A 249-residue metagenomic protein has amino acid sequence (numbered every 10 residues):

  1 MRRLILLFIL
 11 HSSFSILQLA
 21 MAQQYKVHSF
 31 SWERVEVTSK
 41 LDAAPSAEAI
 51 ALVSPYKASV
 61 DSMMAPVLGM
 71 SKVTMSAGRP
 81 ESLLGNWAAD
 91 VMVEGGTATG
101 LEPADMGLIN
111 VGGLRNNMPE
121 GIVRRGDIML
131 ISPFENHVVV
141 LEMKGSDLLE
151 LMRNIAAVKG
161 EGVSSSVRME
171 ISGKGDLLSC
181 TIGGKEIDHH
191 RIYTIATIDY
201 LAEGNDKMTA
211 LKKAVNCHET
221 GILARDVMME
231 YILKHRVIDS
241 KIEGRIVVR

Functional and structural regions predicted by a protein language model:
R3-L19: Short, basic, low-complexity termini and linkers enriched in Ser/Thr/Gly/Pro that act as targeting/leader peptides
I9, G78-L84: Mature, extracytoplasmic segments of signal peptide-bearing proteins
L17-L19, P66, T181, K241: Generic detector of intrinsically disordered, low-complexity, polar/charged segments
Q24-T38, A47, S82, N86-A89 (+1 more regions): Feature captures C-terminal
E33-S62: N-terminal targeting signals for Sec/Tat export/insertion, comprising classic cleavable signal peptides
I50-K57, L68, V167, M228: Generic hydrophobic, helix-prone segments enriched in Leu/Val/Ile
S62-R79, K207-A214: Acidic/histidine-rich, surface-exposed loop or edge segments in extracytoplasmic proteins
